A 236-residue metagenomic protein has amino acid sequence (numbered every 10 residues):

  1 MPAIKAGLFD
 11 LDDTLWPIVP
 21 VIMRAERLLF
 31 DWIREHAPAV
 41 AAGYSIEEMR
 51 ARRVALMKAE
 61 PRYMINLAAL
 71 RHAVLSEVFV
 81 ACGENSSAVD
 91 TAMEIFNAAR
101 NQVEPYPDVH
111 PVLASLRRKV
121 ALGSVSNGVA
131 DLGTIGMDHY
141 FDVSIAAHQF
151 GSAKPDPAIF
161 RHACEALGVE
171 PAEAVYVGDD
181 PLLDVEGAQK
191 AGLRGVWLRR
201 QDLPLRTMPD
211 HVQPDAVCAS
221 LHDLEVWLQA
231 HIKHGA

Functional and structural regions predicted by a protein language model:
M1-G7, V19-P20, E84-S86, H110-A114 (+1 more regions): Asp-based, Mg2+/Mn2+-dependent phosphohydrolase catalytic module
P2-P107: N-terminal helical cap/lid subdomain that shapes the substrate entry/recognition surface in HAD-like hydrolases
